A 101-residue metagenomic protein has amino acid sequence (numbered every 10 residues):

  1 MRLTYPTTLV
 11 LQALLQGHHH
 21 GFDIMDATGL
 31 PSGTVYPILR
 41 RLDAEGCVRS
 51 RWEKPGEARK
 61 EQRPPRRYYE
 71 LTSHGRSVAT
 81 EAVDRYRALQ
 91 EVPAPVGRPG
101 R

Functional and structural regions predicted by a protein language model:
M1, S73-R101: Amphipathic alpha-helical dimerization/coiled-coil segments that flank or bridge DNA-binding/regulatory modules
M1-Y36: N-terminal helix-turn-helix DNA-binding core of bacterial DNA-binding proteins
Q16-H20, A44-E45, G75-S77: Short, charged/polar surface micro-motifs in flexible loops or helix N-caps
A27, Y69-L71: Short beta-strand element of the conserved SAM-dependent methyltransferase core
V35-C47: Basic amphipathic alpha-helical segments that dock to polyanions
E45-Q62, E70: Beta-hairpin "wing" of winged helix-turn-helix
P65: Exposed loop/turn and edge beta-strand positions of beta-sandwich/beta-sheet ligand-binding modules
